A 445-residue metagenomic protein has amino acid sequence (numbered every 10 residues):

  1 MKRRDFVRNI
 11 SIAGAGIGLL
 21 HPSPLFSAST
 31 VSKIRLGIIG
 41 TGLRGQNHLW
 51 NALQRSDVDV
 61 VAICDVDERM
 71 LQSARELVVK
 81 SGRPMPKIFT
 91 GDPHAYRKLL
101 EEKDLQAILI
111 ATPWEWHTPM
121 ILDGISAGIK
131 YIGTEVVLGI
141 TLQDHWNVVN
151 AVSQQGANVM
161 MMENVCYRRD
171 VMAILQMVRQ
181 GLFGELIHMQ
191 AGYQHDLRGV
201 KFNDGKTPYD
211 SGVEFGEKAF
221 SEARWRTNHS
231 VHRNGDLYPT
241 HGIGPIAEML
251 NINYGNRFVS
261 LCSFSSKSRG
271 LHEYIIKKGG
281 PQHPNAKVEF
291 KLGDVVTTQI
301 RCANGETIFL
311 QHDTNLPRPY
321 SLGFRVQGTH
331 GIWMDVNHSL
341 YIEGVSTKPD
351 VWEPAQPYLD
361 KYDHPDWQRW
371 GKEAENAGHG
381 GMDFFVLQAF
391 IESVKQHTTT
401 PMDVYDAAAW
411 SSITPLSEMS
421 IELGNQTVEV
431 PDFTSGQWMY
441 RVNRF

Functional and structural regions predicted by a protein language model:
D5-F26: N-terminal export signals
N9, A13, N47, A247 (+3 more regions): C-terminal helical cap and adjacent loop that interface with cofactors, partners, or active-site loops
L20-S56, S81: C-terminal segment of N-terminal export signals and the immediately downstream linker at the start of the mature
G40, R44, Q155-M160, V165-E289: Predominantly a Rossmann-like dinucleotide-binding segment in NAD(P)-dependent oxidoreductases
D59-V79: NAD(P)-binding Rossmann-fold cofactor-contacting core
P86-A107: A structured beta-alpha segment of the ubiquitous adenosine-cofactor-binding alpha/beta core
A107, P113-W114, T118-Y167, G181: Beta-strand-loop-alpha-helix segment that lines the small-molecule cofactor/substrate pocket of alpha/beta enzymes
